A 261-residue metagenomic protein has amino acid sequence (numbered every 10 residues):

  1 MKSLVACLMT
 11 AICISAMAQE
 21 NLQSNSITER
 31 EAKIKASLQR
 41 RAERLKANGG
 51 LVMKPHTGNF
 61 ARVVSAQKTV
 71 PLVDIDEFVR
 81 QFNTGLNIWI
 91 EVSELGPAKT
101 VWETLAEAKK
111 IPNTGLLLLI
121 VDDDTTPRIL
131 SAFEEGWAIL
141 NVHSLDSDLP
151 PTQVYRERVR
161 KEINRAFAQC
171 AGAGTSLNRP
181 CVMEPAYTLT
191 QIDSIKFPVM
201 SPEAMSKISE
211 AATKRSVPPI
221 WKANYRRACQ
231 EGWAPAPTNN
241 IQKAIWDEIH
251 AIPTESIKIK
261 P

Functional and structural regions predicted by a protein language model:
M1-L4: Positively charged n-region of N-terminal signal peptides that target proteins for export
A6-C13: Bacterial N-terminal signal peptides
C13-I14, L189: Alpha-helix boundary/interfacial micro-motifs
I14-S15, N164: Generic detector of short, well-ordered, non-transmembrane alpha-helical segments enriched in hydrophobic residues
M17-E107, Y155, K222-P261: N-terminal low-structure segments adjacent to metalloprotease catalytic domains across cellular compartments
Q67-G174, R179: Metzincin-family zinc-dependent endopeptidase catalytic domain
L145-S147, G174-P261: Metalloprotease/metallohydrolase-associated module, dominated by Zn2+-dependent proteases
